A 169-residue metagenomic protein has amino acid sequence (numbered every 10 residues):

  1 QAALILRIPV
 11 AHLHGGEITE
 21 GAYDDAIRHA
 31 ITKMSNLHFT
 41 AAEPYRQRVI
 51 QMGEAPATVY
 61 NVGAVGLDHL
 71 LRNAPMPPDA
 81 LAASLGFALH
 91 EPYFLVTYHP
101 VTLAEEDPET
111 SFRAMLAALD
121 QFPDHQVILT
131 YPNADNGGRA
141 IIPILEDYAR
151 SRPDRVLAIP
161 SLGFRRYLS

Functional and structural regions predicted by a protein language model:
Q1-P56: Active-site and donor-binding regions of nucleotide-sugar-utilizing enzymes
A11, F39, Y60, I128 (+1 more regions): Hydrophobic/aromatic beta-strand patches that form the interior of the parallel beta-sheet core in alpha/beta enzyme
G15, E43, A64, P132-A134 (+1 more regions): Cofactor-binding loop segments of dinucleotide-utilizing enzymes, especially the Rossmann-like FAD- and NAD(P)+-binding
I18-E20, Y45, G66, L162-R166: Short acidic loop-to-helix transition motifs that present clustered carboxylates
A22-A26, R72-N73, A140-I141: Short secondary-structure transition/capping segments
A30-K33, R48, H69, A114-A118 (+1 more regions): Alpha-helical scaffold segments in soluble metabolic enzymes
S35-T110: A nucleotide-sugar donor-handling region in carbohydrate enzymes
M76-S169: Donor-nucleotide binding loops and adjacent catalytic segments primarily of GT-B fold Leloir glycosyltransferases
